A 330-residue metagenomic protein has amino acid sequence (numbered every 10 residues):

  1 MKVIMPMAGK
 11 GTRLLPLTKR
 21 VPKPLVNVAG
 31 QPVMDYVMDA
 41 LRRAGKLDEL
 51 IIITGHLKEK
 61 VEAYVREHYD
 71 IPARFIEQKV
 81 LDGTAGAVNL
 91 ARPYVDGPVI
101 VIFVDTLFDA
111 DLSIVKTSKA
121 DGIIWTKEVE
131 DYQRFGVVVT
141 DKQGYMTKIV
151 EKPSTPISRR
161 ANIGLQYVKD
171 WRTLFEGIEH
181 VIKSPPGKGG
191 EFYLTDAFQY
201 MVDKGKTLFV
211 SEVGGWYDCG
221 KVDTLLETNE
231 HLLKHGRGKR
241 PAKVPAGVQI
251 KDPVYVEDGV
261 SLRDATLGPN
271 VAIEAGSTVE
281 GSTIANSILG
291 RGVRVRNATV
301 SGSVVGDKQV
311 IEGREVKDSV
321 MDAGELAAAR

Functional and structural regions predicted by a protein language model:
K2-M5, R13, N27, Q31-F103 (+3 more regions): Conserved N-terminal catalytic core of the sugar/cofactor nucleotidyltransferase
K10, D105-T106: Active-site metal-binding loops of divalent metal-dependent hydrolases
P24, P72-R74, Y145, T207-F209: Conserved beta-strand segments of alpha/beta enzyme cores
L25, V138-T140, V210: A structural signal for short hydrophobic beta-strand segments in well-ordered beta-sheet cores
I51-G55, T126, I288, V304: Short internal beta-strands
F108-V181, P185: Conserved core of the sugar-phosphate nucleotidyltransferase
H180-R330: Left-handed beta-helix
